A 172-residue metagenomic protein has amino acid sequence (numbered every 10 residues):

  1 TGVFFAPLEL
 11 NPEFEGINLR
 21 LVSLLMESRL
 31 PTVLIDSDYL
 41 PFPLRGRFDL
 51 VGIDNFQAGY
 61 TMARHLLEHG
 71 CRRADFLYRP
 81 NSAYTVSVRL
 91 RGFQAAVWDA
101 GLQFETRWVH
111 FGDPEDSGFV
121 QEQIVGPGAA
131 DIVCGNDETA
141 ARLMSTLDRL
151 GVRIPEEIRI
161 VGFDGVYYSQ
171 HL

Functional and structural regions predicted by a protein language model:
T1-L172: Bacterial carbohydrate/catabolite-sensing allosteric modules
